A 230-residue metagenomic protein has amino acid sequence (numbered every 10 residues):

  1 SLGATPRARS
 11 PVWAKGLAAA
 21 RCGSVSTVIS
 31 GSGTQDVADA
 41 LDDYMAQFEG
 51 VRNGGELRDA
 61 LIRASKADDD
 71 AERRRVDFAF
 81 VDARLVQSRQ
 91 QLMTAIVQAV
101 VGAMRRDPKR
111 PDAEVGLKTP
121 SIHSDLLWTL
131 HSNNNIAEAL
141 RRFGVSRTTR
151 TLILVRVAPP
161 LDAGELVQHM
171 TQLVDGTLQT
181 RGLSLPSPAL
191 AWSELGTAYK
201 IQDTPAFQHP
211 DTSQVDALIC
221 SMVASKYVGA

Functional and structural regions predicted by a protein language model:
G3-D42, V51-F143: Positively charged, polar, low-complexity stretches
T5, A46-F48, K200: Generic ordered-secondary-structure signal
I29-G31, A46-G50, L154-P160: Short beta-strand-to-loop capping motifs
D42-Y44, R150: Core residues of folded domains in eukaryotic genome-function proteins
H131-A230: Glycine-rich, aromatic-bearing surface loops/beta-hairpins
